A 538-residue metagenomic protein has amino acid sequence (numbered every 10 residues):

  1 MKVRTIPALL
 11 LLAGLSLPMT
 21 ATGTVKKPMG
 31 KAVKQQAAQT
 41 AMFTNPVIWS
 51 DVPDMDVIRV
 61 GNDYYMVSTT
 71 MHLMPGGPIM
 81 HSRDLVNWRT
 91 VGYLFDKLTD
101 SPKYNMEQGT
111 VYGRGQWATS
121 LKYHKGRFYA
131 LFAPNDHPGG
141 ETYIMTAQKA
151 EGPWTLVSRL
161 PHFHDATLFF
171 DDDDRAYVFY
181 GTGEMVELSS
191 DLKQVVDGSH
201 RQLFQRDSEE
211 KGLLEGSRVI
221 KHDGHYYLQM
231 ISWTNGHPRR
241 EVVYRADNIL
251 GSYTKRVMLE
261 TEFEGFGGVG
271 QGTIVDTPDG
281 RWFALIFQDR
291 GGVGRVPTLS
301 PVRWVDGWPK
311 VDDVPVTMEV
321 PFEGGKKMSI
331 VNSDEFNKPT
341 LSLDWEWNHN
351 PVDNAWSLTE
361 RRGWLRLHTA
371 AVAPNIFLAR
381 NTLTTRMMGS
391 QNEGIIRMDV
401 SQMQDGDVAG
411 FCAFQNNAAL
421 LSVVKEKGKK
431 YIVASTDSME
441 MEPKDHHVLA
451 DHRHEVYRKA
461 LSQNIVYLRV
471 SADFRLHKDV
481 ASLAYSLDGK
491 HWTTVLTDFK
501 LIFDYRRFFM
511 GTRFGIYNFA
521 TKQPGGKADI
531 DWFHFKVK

Functional and structural regions predicted by a protein language model:
M1-K31: Bacterial Sec-dependent N-terminal signal peptides
T22-K538: Carbohydrate-active catalytic/glycan-binding domains of CAZyme proteins, especially the secreted or lumenal ectodomains
